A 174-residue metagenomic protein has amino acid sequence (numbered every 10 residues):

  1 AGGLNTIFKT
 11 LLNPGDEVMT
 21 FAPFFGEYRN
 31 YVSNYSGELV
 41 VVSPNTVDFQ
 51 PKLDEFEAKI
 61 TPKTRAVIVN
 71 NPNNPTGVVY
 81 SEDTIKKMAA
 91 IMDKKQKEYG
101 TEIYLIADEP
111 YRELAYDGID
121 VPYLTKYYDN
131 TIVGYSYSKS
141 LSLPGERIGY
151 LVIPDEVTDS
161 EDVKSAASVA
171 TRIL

Functional and structural regions predicted by a protein language model:
A1-G100, R112-Y127, I132: Conserved core of the PLP fold type I
L105-I106: Residue-level marker for buried hydrophobic side chains located in beta-strands that build the well-ordered beta-sheet
E109: Walker B catalytic acidic pair
D129-L174: Conserved core segment of the aminotransferase class I/II
